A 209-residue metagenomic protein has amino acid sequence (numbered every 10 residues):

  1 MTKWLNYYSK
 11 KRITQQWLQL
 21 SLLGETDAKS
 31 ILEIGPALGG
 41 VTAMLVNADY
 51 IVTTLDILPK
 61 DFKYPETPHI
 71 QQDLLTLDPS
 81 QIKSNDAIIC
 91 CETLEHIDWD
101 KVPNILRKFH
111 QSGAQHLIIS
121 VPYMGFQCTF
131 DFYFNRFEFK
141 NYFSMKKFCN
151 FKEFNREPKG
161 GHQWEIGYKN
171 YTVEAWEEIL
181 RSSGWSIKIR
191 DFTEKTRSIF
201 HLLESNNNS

Functional and structural regions predicted by a protein language model:
M1, N208-S209: Short intrinsically disordered terminal tails
M1, N6, P36, Q81-N85 (+3 more regions): Broad hydrophobic/π-residue packing in well-ordered secondary structure
M1-S21: Class I SAM-dependent methyltransferase Rossmann-like catalytic core, especially the SAM/SAH-binding loop
K3-Y8, C91-L94, H162-G167: Surface-exposed cleft-lining segments at the edges of enzyme active sites
N6-S9, I13, I31, A37 (+1 more regions): A generic helix-loop boundary/linker signal
Y8, D56, D73, D191-T193: Residues at the C-termini of beta-strands that transition into short coil/loop
L20-T129, H201-L202: Conserved SAM-binding loop
G40, L75, D98-N208: S-adenosyl-L-methionine-dependent methyltransferase catalytic module, highlighting the catalytic core
